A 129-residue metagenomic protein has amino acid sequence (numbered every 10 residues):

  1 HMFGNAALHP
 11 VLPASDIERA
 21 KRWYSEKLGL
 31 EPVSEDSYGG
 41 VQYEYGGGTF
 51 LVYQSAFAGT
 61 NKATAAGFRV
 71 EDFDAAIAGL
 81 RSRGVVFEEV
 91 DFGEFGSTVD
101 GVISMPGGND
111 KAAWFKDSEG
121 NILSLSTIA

Functional and structural regions predicted by a protein language model:
H1-F3, F68, A78-A129: Vicinal oxygen chelate
H1-R19, T49, A63-A66, S126-A129: N-terminal beta-strand motif that seeds the catalytic metal site of vicinal oxygen chelate
V11, G39-G40, A112: A short, glycine- and basic residue-enriched loop/turn that sits immediately adjacent to a domain's principal
L12, L28-L30, L80: Generic leucine side-chain signal with a strong bias for well-ordered alpha-helical environments
D16-I17, V70-D74: Helix N-cap motif at beta-to-alpha junctions
E18-E31: Amphipathic alpha-helical segments
E31-E71, E88-E89, G101, P106-G108 (+1 more regions): Conserved short beta-strand elements that form part of the metal-binding/catalytic scaffold of enzyme active sites
